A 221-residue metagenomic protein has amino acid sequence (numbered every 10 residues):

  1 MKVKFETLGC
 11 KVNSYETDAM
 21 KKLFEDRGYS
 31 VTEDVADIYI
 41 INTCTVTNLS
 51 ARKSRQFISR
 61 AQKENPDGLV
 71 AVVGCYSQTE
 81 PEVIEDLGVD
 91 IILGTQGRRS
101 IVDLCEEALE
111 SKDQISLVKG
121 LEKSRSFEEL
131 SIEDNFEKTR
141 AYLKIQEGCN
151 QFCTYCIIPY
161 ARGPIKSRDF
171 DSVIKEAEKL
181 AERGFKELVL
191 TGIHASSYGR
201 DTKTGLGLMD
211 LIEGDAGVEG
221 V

Functional and structural regions predicted by a protein language model:
M1-Y198, E213: Proteins enriched for Cys/Gly/acidic motifs involved in redox and nucleic-acid/cofactor modification
D201: Active-site core of PLP-dependent enzymes with the aminotransferase class I/II
T204-V221: Alpha-helix-loop-beta-strand connector modules within alpha/beta enzyme cores
